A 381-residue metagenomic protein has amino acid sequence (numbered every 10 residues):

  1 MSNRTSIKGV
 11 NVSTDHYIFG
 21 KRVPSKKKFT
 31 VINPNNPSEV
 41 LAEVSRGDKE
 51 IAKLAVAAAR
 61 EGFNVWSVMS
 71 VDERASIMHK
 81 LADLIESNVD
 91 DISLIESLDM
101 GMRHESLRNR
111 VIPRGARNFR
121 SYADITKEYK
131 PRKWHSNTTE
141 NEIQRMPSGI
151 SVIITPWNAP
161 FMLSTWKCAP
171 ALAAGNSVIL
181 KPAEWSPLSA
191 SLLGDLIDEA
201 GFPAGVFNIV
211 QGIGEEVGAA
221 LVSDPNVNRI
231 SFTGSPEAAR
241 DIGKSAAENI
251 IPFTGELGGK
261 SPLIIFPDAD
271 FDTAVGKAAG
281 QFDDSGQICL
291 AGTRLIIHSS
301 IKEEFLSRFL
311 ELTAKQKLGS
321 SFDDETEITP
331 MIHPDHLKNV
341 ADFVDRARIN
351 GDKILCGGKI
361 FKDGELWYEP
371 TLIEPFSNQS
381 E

Functional and structural regions predicted by a protein language model:
M1-T139: N-terminal Rossmann-like NAD(P)+-binding subdomain of aldehyde/semialdehyde dehydrogenases
D15, T30, I150-V152, R294 (+1 more regions): Residues embedded in well-ordered beta-strands
G20, S38, R74, E96 (+8 more regions): Residue-level signal for inorganic ion chemistry
G47, D99, R110-R114, E184-W185 (+5 more regions): Short beta->alpha linker loops
V56, A75-A82, E86, S93 (+9 more regions): Hydrophobic face of alpha-helices
F63, S67, A82-V89, S93 (+16 more regions): Structural signal for hydrophobic packing residues in well-ordered secondary-structure cores of soluble enzyme domains
K130-T273: Rossmann-like NAD(P) dinucleotide-binding subdomain of oxidoreductase/dehydrogenase enzymes
E237-Q379: ALDH superfamily catalytic-core signature
